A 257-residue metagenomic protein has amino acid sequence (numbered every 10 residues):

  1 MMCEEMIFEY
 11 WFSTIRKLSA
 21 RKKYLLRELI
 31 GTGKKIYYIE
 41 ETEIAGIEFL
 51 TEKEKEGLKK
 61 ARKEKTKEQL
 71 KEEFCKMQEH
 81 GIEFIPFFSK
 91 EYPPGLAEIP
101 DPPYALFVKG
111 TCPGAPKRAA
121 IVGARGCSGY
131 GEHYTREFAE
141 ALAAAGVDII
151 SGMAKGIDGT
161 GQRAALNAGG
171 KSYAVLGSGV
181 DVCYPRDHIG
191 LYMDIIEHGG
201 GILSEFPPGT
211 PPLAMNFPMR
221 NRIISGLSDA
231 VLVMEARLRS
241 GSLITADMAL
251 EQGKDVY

Functional and structural regions predicted by a protein language model:
M1-E4, C75-Q78, P86-Y257: Glycine-biased, small-residue-rich flexible motifs in mid-sequence functional cores and linkers
M1-F88: Short, small/acidic-rich helices and loops at N termini and domain boundaries of DNA replication/processing enzymes
